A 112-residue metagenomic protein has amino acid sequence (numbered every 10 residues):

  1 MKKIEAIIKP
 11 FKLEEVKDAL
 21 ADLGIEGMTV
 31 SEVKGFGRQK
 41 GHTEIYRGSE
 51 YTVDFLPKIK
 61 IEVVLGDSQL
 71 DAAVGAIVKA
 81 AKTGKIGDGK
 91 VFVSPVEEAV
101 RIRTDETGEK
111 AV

Functional and structural regions predicted by a protein language model:
M1-V112: Positively charged, small/polar-rich N-terminal and surface patches that mediate targeting and assembly and bind
